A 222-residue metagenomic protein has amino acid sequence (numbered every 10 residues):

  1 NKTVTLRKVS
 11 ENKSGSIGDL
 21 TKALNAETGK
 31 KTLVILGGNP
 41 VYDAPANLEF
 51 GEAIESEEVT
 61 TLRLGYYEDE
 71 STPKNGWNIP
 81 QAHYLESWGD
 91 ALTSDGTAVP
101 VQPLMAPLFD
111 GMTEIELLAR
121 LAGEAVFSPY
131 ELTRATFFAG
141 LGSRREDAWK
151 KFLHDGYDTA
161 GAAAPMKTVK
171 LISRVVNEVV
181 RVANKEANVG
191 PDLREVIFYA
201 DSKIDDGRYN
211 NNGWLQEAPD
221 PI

Functional and structural regions predicted by a protein language model:
T3-F109, E116-L117, G123-E124, F137-I222: A cross-kingdom feature strongest in bacterial/archaeal respiratory oxidoreductases
S128-R134: Flexible, glycine/charged-enriched surface loops at secondary-structure junctions
